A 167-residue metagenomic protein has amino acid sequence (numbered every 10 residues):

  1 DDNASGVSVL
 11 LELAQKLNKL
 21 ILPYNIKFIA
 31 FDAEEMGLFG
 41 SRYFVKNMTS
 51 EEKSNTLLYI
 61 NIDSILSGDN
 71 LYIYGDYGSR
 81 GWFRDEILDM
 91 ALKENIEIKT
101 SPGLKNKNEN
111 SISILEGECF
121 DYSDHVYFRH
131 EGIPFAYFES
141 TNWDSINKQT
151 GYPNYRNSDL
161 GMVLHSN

Functional and structural regions predicted by a protein language model:
D1-L38: Alpha-helical metal-binding/catalytic segments enriched in His/Glu/Asp
D1-N3, E12, S41-Y43, I73-G75 (+2 more regions): Surface-exposed beta-strand edges and their flanking turn/coil or helix-capping segments
A4-V9, F44-K53, F138-N154: Phosphate-binding glycine-rich loops and adjacent basic patches that engage nucleotide phosphates, nucleic-acid
A14-Y24, Y72, T141-D144, V163-H165: N-terminal hydrophobic/helix-forming segments and targeting peptides
F31-Y137: Metal-dependent peptidase/peptidase-like ectodomains
L115-N167: Zn-dependent metallopeptidase/amidohydrolase metal-coordination segment
